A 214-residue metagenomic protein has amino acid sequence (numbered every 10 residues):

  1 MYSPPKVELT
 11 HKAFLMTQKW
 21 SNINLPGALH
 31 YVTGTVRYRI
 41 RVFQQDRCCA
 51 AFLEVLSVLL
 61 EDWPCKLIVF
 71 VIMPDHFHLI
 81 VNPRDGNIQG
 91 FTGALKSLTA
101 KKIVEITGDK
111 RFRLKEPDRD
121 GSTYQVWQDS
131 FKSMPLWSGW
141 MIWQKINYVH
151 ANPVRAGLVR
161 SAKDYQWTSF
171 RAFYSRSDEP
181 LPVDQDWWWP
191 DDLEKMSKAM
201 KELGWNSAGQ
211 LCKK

Functional and structural regions predicted by a protein language model:
M1-K214: Short catalytic/metal-binding and nucleic-acid-binding patches
